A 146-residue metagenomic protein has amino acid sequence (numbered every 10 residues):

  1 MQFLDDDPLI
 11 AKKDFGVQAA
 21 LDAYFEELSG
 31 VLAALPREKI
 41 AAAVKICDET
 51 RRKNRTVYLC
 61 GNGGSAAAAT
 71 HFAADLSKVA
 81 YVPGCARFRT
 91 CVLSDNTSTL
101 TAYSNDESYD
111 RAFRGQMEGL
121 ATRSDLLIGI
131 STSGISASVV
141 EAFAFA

Functional and structural regions predicted by a protein language model:
M1-A34: Generic N-terminal amphipathic, Lys/Arg-enriched alpha-helix
L9-D14, R55-N62: Glycine-rich phosphate/diphosphate-binding loops and the adjacent beta-loop-alpha structural elements that coordinate
Q18, R37-I40, D110: Short, structured helix-loop boundary elements
Y24-E27, V31, A43-I46, F72 (+2 more regions): A ubiquitous structural signal for well-ordered alpha-helices
Y24-L35, T50, V79, P83 (+1 more regions): Change "in soluble alpha/beta enzymes" to "in soluble alpha/beta proteins
L35-K53: A short, well-structured juxtamembrane/interface segment
I40, G64-S65: N-terminal, charged amphipathic alpha-helical interaction modules
Y58, S65-A146: Glycine-rich phosphate-binding loops that contact phosphosugars or nucleotide phosphates
